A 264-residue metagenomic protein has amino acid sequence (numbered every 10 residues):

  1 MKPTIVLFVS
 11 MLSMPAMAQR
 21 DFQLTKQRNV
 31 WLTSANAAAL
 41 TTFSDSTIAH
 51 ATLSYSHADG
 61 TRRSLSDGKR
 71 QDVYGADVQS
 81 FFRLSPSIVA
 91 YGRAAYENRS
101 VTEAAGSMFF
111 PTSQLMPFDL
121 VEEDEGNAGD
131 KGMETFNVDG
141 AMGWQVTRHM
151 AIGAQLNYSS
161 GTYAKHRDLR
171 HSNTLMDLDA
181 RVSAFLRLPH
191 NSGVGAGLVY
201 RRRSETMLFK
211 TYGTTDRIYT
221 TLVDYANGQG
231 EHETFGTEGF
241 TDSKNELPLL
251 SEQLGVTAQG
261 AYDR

Functional and structural regions predicted by a protein language model:
D45-A51, P86-G92, R148-I152, H190-V194 (+2 more regions): Outer-envelope beta-barrel architecture signal
A49-H57, G92-N98, A154-S160, A196-R202: Transmembrane beta-barrel strands of outer-membrane/channel proteins
G60-R62, R99-A105, Y163-R167, E205-F209: Outer-membrane beta-barrel proteins
R62-S66, E123-A128, A164-R170, T241-E246: Extracellular loop and loop/strand-boundary signature of outer-membrane beta-barrel proteins
R70-A76, G132-V138, L169-A180, L250-V256: Residues that define the transmembrane beta-barrel architecture of outer-membrane proteins
A76-F82, V138-W144, A180-L186, L198 (+1 more regions): Residues on the lipid-exposed face of transmembrane beta-strands in outer-membrane beta-barrel proteins
S107-L115, L169-D177, T211-T220: Flexible, surface-exposed loop regions and adjacent strand-edge segments of Gram-negative outer-membrane beta-barrel
Q229-R264: Long, internal scaffold/assembly segments composed of regular secondary structure
